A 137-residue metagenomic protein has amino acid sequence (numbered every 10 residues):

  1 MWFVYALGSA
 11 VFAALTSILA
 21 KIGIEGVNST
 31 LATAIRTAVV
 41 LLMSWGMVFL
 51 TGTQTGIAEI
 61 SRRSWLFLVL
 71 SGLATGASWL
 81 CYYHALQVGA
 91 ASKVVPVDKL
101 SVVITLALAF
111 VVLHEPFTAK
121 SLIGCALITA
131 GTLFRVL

Functional and structural regions predicted by a protein language model:
M1-G8, V27, V40-L68, W79-V88 (+1 more regions): Membrane-interface interhelical linkers
M1-L31: Glycine-/small-residue-enriched transmembrane alpha-helix faces in small-molecule transporters and effluxers
Y5, F12, L19, A74-A77 (+4 more regions): Hydrophobic residues within membrane-embedded alpha-helical segments of Major Facilitator Superfamily
G23, A32, A85, V111-L113 (+1 more regions): Hydrophobic/aromatic residues within transmembrane alpha-helices of multi-pass small-molecule transporters
L31-A38, L80, L86-L106: Helix-helix packing/entry segments at the starts of transmembrane helices
S44, K120-V136: Hydrophobic transmembrane alpha-helices of multi-pass small-molecule transport proteins
V103-L122: C-terminal transmembrane-helix exit sites in multi-pass transporters
